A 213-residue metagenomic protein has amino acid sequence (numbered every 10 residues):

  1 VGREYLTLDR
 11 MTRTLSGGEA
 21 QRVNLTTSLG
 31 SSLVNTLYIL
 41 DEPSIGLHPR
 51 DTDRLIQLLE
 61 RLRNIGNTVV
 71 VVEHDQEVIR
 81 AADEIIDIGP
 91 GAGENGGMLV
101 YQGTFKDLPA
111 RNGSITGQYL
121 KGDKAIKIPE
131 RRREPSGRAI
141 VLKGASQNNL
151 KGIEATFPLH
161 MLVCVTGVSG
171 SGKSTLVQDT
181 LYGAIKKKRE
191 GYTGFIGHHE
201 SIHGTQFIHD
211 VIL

Functional and structural regions predicted by a protein language model:
V1-L213: Conserved phosphate-binding elements of NTP-dependent enzyme cores
